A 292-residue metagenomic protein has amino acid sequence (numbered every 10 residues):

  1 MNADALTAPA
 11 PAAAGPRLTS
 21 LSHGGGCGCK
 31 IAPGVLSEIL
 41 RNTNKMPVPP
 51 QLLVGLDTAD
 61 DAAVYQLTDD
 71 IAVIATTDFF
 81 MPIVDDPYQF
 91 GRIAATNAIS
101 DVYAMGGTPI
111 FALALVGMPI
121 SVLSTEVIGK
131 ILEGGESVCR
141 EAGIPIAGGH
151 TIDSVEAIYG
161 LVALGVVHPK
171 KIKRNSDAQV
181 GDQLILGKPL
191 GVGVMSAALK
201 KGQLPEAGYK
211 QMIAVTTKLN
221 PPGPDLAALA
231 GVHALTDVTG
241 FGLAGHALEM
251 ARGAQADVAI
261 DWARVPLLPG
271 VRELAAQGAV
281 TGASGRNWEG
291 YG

Functional and structural regions predicted by a protein language model:
M1-G24, V35-I39, K45, P50 (+4 more regions): Glycine-/charge-enriched secondary-structure boundary and capping motifs
N2-A104, Q179-I185, P189, R286: N-terminal glycine-rich phosphate/pyrophosphate-binding loops that anchor nucleotide-derived ligands and cofactors
G25-C29, H150, S176, G187 (+3 more regions): Glycine- and other small-residue-rich loops at beta-strand/loop junctions that grip anionic moieties
C27, V64, A98, G106 (+6 more regions): Buried hydrophobic positions in well-ordered alpha/beta secondary-structure cores of metabolic enzymes
T68-V84, Q89-R92, T108-L204, L243 (+1 more regions): Glycine-rich anion-binding loops of enzyme active sites
I93-V102, I131-V138, L219-G223: Short, well-ordered amphipathic alpha-helical segments that serve as non-catalytic structural scaffolds within diverse
I99-T108, M250-G253: Alpha-helix C-terminal capping segments
V162-I172, E206-A227: Active-site glycine-rich loop that binds ribose-phosphate moieties when present
